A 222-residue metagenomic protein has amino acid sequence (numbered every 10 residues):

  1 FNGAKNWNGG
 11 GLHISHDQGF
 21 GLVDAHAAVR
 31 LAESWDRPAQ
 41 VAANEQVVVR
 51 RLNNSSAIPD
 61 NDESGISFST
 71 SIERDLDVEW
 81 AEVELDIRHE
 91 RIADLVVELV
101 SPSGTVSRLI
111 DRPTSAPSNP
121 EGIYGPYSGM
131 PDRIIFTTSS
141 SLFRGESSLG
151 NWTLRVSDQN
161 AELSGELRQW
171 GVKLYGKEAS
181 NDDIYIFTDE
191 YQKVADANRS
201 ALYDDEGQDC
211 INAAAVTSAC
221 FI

Functional and structural regions predicted by a protein language model:
F1-Q18: Hydrolase catalytic cores
D17-F20, F143: Mature extracellular/periplasmic domains of secretome proteins
D17-Q18, I87, A201-L202: Short Gly/Pro-enriched turn/cap motifs at secondary-structure boundaries
Q18, A93, G150, R168 (+3 more regions): Residues that flank catalytic or metal-binding motifs in active/ligand-binding sites
E33-F187: Loop and turn regions of beta-sandwich accessory domains that flank beta-strands and are enriched in small/polar
G176-I222: Acidic, glycine-rich low-complexity segments
